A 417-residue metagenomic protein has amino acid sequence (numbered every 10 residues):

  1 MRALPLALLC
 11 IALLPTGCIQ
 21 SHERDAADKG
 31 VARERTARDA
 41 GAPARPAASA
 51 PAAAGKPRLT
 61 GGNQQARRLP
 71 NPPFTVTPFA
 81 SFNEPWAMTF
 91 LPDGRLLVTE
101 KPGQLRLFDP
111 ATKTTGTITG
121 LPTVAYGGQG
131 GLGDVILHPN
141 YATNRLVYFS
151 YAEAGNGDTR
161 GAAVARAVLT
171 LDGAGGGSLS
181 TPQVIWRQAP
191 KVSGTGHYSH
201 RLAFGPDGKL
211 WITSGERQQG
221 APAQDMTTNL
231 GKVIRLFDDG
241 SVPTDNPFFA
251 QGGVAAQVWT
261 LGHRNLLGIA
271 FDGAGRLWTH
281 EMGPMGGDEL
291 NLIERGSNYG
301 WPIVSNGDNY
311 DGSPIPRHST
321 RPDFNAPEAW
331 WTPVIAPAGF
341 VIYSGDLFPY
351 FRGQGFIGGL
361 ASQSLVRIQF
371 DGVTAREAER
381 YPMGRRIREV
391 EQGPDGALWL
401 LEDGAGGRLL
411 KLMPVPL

Functional and structural regions predicted by a protein language model:
M1-L4: Positively charged n-region of N-terminal signal peptides that target proteins for export
L6-A12: Sec-dependent N-terminal signal peptides
P15-G17: C-terminal motif of bacterial Sec signal peptides marking the signal peptidase cleavage site
I19-A221, G268-A270, R276-G283, P333-Q369 (+1 more regions): Acidic, Gly/Ser/Thr-rich repeat motifs that build Ca2+-stabilized beta-propeller blades
P110, A167-G177, I234-T244, I293-G300 (+2 more regions): Short loop/turn segments immediately following beta-strands, especially the blade-tip and inter-blade linker loops
G116-G130, S180-H197, D238-W259, P302-T332: Surface-exposed loop and turn segments in beta-propeller and other repeat-based domains that flank or scaffold
V254-E289: Repeat-solenoid scaffold signature
H263, T374-P394: Conserved blade-ending motifs and adjacent loop-strand segments that build the rim/top face of beta-propeller domains
